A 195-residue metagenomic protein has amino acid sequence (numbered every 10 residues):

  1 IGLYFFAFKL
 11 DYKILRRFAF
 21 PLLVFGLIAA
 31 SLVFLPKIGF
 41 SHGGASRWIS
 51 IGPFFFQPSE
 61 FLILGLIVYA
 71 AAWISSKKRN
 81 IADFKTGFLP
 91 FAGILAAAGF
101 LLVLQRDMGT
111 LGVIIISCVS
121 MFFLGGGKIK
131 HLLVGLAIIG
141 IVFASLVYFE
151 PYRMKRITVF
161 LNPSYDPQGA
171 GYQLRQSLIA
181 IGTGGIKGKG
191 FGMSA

Functional and structural regions predicted by a protein language model:
I1-Q173: Hydrophobic alpha-helical transmembrane segments of multi-pass inner membrane proteins, especially in bacterial systems
V159, P163-A195: TM-adjacent membrane-interface loops and short helices in multi-pass inner/ER membrane proteins
